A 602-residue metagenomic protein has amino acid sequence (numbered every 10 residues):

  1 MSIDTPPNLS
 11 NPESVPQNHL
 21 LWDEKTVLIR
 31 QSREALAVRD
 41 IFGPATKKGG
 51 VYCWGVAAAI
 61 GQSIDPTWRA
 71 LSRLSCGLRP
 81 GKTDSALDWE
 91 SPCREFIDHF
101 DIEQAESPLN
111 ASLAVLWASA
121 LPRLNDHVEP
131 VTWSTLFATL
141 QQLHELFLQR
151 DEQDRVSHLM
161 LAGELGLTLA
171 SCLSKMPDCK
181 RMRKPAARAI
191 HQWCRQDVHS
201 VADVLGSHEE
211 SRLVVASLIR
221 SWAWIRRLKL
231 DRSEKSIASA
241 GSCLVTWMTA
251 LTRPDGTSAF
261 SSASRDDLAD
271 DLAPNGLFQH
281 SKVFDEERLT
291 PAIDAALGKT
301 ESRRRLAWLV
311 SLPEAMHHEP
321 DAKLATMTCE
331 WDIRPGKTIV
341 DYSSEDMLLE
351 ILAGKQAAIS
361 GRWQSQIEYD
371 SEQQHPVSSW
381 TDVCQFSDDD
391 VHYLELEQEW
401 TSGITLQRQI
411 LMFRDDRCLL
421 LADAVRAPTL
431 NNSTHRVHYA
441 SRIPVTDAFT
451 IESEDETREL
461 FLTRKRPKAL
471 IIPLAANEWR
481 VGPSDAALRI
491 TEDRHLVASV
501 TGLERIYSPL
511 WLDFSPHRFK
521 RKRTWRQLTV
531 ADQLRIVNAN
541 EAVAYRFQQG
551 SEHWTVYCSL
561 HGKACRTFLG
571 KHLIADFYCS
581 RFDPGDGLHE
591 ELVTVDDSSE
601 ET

Functional and structural regions predicted by a protein language model:
M1-E106, I339-V340, D346-R362, D415 (+1 more regions): Ser/Thr/Asn(+Pro)-rich, low-complexity disordered segments
M1-T46, W224, L228-D231, S239 (+3 more regions): Terminal, non-catalytic domain-edge segments
E34-C53, A57-S63, A86, H375-V377 (+2 more regions): Loop-rich catalytic cores of soluble enzymes, especially ATP-dependent carboxylate-amine ligases and other
R39-G241: Aromatic-lined, polymer-binding surfaces characteristic of secreted/periplasmic polysaccharide-degrading enzymes
S281-A469, A475-N477, L503-S508, A539 (+2 more regions): Catalytic and substrate-binding regions of extracellular carbohydrate-active enzymes, especially polysaccharide lyases
E399-S402, S499-T501, I506, H517 (+1 more regions): Accessory, solvent-exposed terminal regions and/or long lumenal/extracellular loops of proteins
A486-Y507: A surface-exposed beta-strand-loop module
S515-T602: Non-catalytic terminal regions with compositionally biased, polar/charged low complexity
